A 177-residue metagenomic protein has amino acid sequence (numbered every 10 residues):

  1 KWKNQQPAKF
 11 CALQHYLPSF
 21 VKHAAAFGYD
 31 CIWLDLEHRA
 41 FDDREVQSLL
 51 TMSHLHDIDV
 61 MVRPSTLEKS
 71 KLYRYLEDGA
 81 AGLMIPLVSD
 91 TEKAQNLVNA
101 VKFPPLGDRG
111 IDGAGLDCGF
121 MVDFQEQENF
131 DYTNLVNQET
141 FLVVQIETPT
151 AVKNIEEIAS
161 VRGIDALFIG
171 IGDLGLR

Functional and structural regions predicted by a protein language model:
K1-A12, V46-Q47, E126-F141, L176: N-terminal small/glycine-rich loop or linker at the start of catalytic domains across soluble metabolic enzymes
K9-L13, I32-L34, V60-P64, L83-I85 (+2 more regions): Hydrophobic faces of well-ordered beta-strands that scaffold small-molecule active sites in alpha/beta enzyme cores
L13-A26, T66-R74, P149-V161: Short, acidic/polar
F20-S48, I171-R177: Glycine-rich, proline-tolerant flexible connector loops at the mouths of alpha/beta enzymes
Y29, A80, G163-I164: A structural motif
D43-K69, Y73-E77, A100-G107, N134-N137: Alpha-helix-loop-beta-strand connector modules within alpha/beta enzyme cores
S70, G82-R162, I171-D173: Conserved anion-binding
